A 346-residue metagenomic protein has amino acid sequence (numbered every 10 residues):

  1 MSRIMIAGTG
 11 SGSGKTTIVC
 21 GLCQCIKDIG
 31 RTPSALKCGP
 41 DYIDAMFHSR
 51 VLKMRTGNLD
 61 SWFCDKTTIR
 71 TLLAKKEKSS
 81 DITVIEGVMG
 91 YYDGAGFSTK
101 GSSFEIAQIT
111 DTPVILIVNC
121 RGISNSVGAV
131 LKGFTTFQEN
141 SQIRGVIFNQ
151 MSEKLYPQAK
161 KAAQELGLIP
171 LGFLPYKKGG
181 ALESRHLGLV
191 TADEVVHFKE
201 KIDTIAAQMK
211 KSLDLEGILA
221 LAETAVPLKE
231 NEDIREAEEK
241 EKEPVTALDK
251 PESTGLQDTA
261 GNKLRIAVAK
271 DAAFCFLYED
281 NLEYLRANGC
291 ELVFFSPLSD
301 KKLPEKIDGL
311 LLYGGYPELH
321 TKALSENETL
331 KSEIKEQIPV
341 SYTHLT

Functional and structural regions predicted by a protein language model:
S2-T17, C23-T110, V118-G145, K154-Q158: ATP-dependent carboxylate-amine ligase catalytic core
K37-C38, P170-K178, E291-S299: Beta-strand->loop->alpha-helix junctions that form or flank phosphate-binding loops in nucleotide-handling enzymes
Y92-T99, E318-T329: Glycine/threonine-rich flexible loop motifs
I106-I109, E326-V340: Catalytic-core regions built around general acid/base machinery
N125-E238: Internal gly/pro-rich beta-alpha loop/helix module that stabilizes soluble enzyme cofactors or their anionic handles
E230-A260: Intrinsically disordered, low-complexity terminal tails and inter-domain linkers enriched for S/T/G/P/D/E
R265-A269, A273-L319: Phosphate-binding active sites in nucleotide-utilizing proteins
T343-T346: Conserved small/polar residues in nucleotide/adenosyl-binding loops
